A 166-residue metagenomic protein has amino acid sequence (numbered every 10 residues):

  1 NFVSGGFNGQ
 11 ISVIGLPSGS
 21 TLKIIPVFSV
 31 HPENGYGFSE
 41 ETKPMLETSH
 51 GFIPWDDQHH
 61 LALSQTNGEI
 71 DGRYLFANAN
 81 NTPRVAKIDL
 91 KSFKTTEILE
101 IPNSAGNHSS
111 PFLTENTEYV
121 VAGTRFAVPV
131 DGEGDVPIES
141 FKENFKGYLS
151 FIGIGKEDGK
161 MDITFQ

Functional and structural regions predicted by a protein language model:
N1-Q166: Predominantly soluble domains enriched in secretory-pathway, periplasmic, or organellar proteins
